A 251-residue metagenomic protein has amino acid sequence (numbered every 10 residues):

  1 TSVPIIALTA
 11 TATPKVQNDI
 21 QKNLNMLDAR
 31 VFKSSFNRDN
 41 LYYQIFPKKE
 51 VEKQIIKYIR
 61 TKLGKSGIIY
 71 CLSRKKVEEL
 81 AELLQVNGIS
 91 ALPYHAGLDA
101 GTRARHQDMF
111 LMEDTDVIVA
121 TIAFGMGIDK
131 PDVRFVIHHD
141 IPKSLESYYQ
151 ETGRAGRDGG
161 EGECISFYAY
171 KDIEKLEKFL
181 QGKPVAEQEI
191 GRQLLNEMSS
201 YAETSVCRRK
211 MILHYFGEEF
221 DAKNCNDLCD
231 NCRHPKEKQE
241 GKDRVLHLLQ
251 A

Functional and structural regions predicted by a protein language model:
T1-A186, I190-Q193, F220-N224, D230-N231: Helicase motor core with emphasis on the C-terminal RecA-like subdomain
L176, L180-A251: C-terminal accessory/connector segments of nucleic-acid motor ATPases
